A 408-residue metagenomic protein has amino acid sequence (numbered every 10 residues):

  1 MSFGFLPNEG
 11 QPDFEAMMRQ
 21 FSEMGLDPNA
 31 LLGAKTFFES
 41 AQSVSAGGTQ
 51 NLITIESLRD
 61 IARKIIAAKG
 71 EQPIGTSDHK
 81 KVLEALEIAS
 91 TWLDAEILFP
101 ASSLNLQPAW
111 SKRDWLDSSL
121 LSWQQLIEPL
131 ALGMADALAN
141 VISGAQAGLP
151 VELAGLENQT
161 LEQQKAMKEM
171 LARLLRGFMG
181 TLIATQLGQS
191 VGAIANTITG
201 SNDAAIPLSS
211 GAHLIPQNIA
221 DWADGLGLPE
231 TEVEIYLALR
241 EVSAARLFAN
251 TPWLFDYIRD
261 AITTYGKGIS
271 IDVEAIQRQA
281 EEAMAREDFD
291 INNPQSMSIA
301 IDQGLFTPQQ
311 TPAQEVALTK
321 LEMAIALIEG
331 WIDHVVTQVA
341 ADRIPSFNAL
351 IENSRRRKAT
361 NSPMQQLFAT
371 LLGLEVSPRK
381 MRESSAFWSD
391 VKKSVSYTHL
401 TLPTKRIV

Functional and structural regions predicted by a protein language model:
M1-L58, L138, I142-F178: Long amphipathic alpha-helical segments used for membrane anchoring, targeting, substrate engagement, or oligomerization
A85-Q217: Auxiliary, metal-adjacent structural segments of Zn-dependent hydrolase domains
R173, G177, A184, I194 (+3 more regions): Metalloprotease/metallohydrolase-associated module, dominated by Zn2+-dependent proteases
A220-Y236: Short pre-active-site segment immediately N-terminal to the catalytic Zn-binding motif
V242-Y257: Catalytic Zn2+-binding segment of zinc metalloproteases
S389-D390: Long, His/Glu/Asp-enriched segments that create or flank divalent metal/ion-associated functional microenvironments
T398-T404: Conserved small/polar residues in nucleotide/adenosyl-binding loops
